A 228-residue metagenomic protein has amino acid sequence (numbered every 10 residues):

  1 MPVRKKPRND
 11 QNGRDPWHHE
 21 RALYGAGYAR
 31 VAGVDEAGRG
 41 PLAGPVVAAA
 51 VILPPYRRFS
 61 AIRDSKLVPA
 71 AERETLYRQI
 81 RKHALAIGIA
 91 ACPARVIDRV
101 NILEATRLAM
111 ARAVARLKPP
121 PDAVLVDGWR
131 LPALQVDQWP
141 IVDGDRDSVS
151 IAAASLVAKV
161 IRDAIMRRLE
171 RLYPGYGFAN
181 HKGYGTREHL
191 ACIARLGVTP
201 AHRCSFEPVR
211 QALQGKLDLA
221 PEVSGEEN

Functional and structural regions predicted by a protein language model:
M1-N228: RNase H-like, Mg2+-dependent phosphodiesterase core, and more generally RNA phosphate-backbone-engaging helix-loop
